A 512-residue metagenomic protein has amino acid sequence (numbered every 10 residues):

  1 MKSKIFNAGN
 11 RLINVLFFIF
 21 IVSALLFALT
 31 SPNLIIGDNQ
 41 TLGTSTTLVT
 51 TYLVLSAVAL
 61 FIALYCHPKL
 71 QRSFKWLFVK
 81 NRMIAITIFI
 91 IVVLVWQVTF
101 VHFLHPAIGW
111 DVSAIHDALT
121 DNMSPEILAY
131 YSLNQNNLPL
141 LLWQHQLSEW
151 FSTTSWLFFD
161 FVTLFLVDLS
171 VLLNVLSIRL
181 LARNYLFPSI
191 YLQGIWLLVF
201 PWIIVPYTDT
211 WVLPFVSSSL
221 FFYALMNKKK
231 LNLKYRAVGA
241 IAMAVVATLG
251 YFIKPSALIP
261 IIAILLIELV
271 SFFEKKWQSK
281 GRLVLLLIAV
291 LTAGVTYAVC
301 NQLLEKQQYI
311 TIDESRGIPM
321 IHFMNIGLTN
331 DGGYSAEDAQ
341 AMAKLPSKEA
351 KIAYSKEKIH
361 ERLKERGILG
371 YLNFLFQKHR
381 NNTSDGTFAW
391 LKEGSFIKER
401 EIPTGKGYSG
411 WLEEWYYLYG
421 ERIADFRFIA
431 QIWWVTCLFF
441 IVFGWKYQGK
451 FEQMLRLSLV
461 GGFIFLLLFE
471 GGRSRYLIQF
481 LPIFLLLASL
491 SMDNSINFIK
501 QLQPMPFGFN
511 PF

Functional and structural regions predicted by a protein language model:
M1-Q97, V284-V290, G508-P511: Start-transfer (signal-anchor) and selected internal transmembrane alpha helices of multi-pass inner/ER membrane
G43, L48-T50, F158, T383-F463: Membrane-interface anchor segments at the N-terminal boundary of transmembrane helices in multi-pass membrane enzymes
V101-T154, K351-I352, I368: Extracytoplasmic catalytic/substrate-binding loops of multi-pass membrane glycan-assembly enzymes
N134, L138, W150-L172, A424-I432: Loop-to-helix entry region of an early transmembrane alpha helix in multi-pass inner-membrane enzymes
F161-A182, S218, F439-F443: Transmembrane-helix motifs of polytopic, lipid-linked glycan transferases
N174-L197, F451-L457: Transmembrane-helix signature of polytopic, membrane-embedded enzymes that assemble or transfer cell-envelope glycans
I204-L213, I253-S256: Short acidic/glycine- and proline-prone juxtamembrane loop motifs at membrane-interface regions of multi-pass membrane
E305-G405: Membrane-proximal stem/loop segments at transmembrane-domain junctions that anchor or position
